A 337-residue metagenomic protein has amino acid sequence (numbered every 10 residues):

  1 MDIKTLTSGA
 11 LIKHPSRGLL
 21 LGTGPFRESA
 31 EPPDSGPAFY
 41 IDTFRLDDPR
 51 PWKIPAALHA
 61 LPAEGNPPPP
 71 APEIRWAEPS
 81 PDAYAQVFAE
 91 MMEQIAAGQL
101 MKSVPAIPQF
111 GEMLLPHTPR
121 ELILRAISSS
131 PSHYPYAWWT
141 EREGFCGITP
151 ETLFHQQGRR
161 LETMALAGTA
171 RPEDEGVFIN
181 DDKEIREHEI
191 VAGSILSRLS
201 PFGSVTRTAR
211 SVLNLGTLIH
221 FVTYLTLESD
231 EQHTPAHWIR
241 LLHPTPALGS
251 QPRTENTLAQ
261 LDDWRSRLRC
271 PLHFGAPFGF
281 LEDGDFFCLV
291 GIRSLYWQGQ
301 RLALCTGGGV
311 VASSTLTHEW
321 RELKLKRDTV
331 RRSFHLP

Functional and structural regions predicted by a protein language model:
M1-I12, P69-T118, L122: Terminal domain-start leader segments
M1-T43, D47: A generic N-terminal leader/anchor concept
D2-R17, I107, G111-I190, E282-G307: An anion-binding catalytic pocket shared by soluble metabolic enzymes
G18-L20, R27-E28, T169-R171, V310-A312: Short, surface-exposed beta-strand-loop junctions and turns on beta-sheet-rich folds
P37-N66: Small-residue-rich
Y40, G98, F154, G193 (+3 more regions): A residue-level signal for conserved active-site and pocket-lining positions in enzyme catalytic cores
H59-D82, V87-A89, G111-M113, E162-W264 (+1 more regions): Contiguous alpha-helical scaffold segments within structured protein domains that host functional hotspots
E228-P337: Conserved hydrophobic core element of enzyme catalytic domains
